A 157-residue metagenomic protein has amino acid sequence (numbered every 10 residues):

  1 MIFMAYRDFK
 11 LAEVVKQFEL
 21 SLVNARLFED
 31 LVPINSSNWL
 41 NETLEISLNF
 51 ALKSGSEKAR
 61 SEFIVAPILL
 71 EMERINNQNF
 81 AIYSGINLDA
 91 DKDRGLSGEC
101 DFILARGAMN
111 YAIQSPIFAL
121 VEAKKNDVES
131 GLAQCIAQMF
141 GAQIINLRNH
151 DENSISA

Functional and structural regions predicted by a protein language model:
M1-F3: Short, Lys/Arg-enriched N-terminal segments with co-localized hydrophobic residues within the first ~10-30 amino acids
A5-Y6, A12-V14, E19-N24, L31-I155: A short, conserved, highly charged catalytic patch centered on acidic carboxylates
